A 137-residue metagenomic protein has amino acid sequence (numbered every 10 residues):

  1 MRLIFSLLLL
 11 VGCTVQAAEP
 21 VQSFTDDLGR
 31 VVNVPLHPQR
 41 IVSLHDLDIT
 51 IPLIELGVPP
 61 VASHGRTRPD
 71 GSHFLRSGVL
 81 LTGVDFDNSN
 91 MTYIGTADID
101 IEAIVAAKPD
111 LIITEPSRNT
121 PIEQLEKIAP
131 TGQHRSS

Functional and structural regions predicted by a protein language model:
L3-F5, C13-I51: Bacterial Sec-exported substrate-binding components of ABC uptake systems
V11-A17, H134-S137: Short, intrinsically disordered, charge-balanced linker/junction segments flanking boundaries in proteins
P35-P38, T50-I54, I101, V105 (+2 more regions): Extracytoplasmic/secreted envelope proteins and their assembly/folding machinery, especially bacterial periplasmic
Q39, T92, D110: Conserved acidic residues
L44-H45, T114-P116: Short His-Asn-centered micro-motif
L47-I101: A short, structured surface patch at a secondary-structure boundary
H64, P121-S137: Charged, glycine-enriched surface loops/patches that mediate electrostatic binding to polyanionic ligands
I101, V105-T114, P130: Proline-aspartate-enriched helix->loop->beta-strand connector
